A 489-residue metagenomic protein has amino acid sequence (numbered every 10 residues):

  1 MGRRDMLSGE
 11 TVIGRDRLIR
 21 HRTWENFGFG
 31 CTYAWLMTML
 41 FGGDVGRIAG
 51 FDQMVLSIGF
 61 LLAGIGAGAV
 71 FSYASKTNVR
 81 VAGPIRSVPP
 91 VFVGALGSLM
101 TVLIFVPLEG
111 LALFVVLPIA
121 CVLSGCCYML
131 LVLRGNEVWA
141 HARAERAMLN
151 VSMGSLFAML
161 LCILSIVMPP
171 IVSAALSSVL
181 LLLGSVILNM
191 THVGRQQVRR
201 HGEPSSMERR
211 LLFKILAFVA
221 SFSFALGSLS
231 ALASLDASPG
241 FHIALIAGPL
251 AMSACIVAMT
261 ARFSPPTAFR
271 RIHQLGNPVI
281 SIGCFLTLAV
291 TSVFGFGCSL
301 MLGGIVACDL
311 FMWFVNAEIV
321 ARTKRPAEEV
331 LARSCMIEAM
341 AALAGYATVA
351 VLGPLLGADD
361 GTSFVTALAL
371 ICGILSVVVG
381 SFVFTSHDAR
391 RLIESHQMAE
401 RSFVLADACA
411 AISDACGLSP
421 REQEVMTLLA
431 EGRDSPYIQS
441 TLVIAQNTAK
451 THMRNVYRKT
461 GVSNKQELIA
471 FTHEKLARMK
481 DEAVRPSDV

Functional and structural regions predicted by a protein language model:
R4, Y33-G43, G66-A67, L181 (+9 more regions): Linker/hinge segments immediately adjacent to helix-turn-helix/homeobox DNA-binding domains
I19-F27, M54, R80-F92, R143-S152 (+3 more regions): Membrane-interfacial loop-to-transmembrane alpha-helix junctions, especially the N-terminal start
M54-N78, A251-I256: Central cavity-lining transmembrane alpha-helices of secondary-active solute carriers, predominantly the Major
F92-G110, N277-S292: C-terminal ends and interior cores of transmembrane alpha-helices in multi-pass membrane transporters/permeases
A112-L131, G295-D309: Hydrophobic core of transmembrane alpha-helices in multi-pass small-molecule transporters, especially MFS/SLC-type
Y128-V151: Cytoplasmic helix-loop-helix junction between adjacent transmembrane helices in 12-TM secondary transporters
A144-P169, R333-T348: Glycine-rich segments within core transmembrane alpha-helices of 12-TM secondary carriers
M398-M453, R458-K459, A470-V489: Helix-turn-helix DNA-binding segment
